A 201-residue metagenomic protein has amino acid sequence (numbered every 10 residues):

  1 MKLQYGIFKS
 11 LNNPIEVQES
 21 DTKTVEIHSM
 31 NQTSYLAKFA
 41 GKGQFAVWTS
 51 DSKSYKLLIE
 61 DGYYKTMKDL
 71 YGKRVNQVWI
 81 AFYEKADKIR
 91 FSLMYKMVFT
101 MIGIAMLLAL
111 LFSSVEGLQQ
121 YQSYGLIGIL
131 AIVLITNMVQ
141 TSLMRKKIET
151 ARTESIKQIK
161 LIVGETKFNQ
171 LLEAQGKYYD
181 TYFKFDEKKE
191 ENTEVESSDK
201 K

Functional and structural regions predicted by a protein language model:
M1-Y55, E154-K201: Charged, low-complexity cytosol-facing tails and large interhelical loops of integral membrane proteins
Y5, A40-K42, D61, I102 (+3 more regions): Feature targets compositionally biased, intrinsically disordered low-complexity regions with long contiguous runs
A37-A40, A46, A81, A86 (+5 more regions): A sequence-composition feature that detects small, non-aromatic residues
G43, L58, G62, L70 (+3 more regions): Alpha-helix boundary/N-cap detector
K53-M97: Membrane-proximal, non-transmembrane alpha-helical segments
K68, W79-R90, L143-R145, E149-I156 (+4 more regions): Residue-level detector of alpha-helical secondary structure
G72-F82, V98-A105, A109-S113, S197-K200: Disordered, low-complexity tails and leader-like regions
D87-K157: Transmembrane alpha-helical hairpins and terminal membrane-anchor modules
